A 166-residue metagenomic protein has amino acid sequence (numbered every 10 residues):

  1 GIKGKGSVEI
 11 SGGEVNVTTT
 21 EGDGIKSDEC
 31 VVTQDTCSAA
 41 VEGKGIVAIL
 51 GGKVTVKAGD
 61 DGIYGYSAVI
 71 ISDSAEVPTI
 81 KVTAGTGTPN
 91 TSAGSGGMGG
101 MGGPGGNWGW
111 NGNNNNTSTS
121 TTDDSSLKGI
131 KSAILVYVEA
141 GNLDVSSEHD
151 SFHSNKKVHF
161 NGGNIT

Functional and structural regions predicted by a protein language model:
G1-T166: A composition-driven surface/loop motif
